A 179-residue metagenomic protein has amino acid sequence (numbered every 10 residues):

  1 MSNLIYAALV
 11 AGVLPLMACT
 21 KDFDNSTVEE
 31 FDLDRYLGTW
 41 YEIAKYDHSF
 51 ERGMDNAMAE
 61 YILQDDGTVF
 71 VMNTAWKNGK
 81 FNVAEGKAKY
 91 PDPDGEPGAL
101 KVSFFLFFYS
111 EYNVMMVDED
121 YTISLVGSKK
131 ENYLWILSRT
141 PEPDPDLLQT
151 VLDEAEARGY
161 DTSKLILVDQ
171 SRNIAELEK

Functional and structural regions predicted by a protein language model:
S2-V10: Sec-dependent signal peptide recognition, specifically the positively charged N-region followed immediately by
V10-A18: Hydrophobic membrane-targeting signal helices
A18-K179: A beta-rich soluble binding module of mature secreted/lumenal proteins
